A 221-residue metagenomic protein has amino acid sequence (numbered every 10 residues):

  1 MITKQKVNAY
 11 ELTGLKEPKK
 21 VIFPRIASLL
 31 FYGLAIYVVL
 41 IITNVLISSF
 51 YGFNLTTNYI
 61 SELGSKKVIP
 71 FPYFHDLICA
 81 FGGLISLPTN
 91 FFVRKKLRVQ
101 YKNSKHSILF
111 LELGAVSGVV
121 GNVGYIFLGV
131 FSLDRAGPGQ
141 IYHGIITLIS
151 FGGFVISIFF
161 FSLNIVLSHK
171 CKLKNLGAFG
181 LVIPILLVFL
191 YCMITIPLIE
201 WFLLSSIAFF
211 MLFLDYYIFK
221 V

Functional and structural regions predicted by a protein language model:
M1-I22: Short, Lys/Arg-rich, polar N-terminal cytosolic tail immediately upstream of the first transmembrane signal-anchor
V21-S48: N-terminal signal-anchor transmembrane alpha helix
V45-Y59: Membrane-helix interface motif
L63-L84: Interfacial helix-start motif at the membrane-water boundary
F91-S117: Cytoplasmic juxtamembrane regions at transmembrane-helix boundaries
G118-F161: Membrane-proximal helix-loop-helix units in multi-pass membrane proteins
S157-V221: Terminal transmembrane helical module of multi-pass membrane proteins
